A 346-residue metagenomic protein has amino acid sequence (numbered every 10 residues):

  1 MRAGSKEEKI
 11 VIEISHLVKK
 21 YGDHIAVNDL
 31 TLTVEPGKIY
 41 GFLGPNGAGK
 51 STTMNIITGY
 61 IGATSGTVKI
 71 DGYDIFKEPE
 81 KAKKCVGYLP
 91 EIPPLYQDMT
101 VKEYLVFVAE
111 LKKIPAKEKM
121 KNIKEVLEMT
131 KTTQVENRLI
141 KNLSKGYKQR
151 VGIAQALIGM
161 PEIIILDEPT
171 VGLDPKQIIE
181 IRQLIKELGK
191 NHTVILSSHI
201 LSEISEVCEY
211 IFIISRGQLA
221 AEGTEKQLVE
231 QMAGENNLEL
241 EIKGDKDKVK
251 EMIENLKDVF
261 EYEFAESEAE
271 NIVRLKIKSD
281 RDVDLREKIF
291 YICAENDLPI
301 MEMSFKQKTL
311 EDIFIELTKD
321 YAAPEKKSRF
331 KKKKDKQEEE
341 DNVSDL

Functional and structural regions predicted by a protein language model:
P45-G49: Walker A (P-loop) phosphate-binding loop of ABC-type ATPase nucleotide-binding domains
G66-K77, K81-A82, V86: Conserved ABC transporter NBD signature motif
V106, E110, K117-V135: Conserved ABC ATPase "signature" region
L139-L143: Conserved ABC ATPase signature
I164-E168: Catalytic Walker B motif of ABC-type/P-loop ATPase nucleotide-binding domains
Q183-K278: ABC transporter nucleotide-binding domain
